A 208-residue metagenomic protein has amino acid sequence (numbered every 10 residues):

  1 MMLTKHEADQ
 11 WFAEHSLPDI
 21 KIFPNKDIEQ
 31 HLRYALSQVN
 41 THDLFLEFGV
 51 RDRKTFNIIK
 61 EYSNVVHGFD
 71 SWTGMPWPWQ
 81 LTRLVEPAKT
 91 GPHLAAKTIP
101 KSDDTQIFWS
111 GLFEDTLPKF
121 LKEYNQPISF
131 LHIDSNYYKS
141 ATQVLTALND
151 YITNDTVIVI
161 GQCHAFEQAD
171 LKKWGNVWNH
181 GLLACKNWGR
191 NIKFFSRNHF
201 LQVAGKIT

Functional and structural regions predicted by a protein language model:
M1-M2: N-terminal pre-catalytic "stem/leader" segment of glycosyltransferase-like enzymes
K5-H15, Q38-T208: S-adenosylmethionine/decaboxylated-SAM
L17-Q30: Conserved SAM-binding loop and adjacent beta-strand
D27-D43: Conserved alpha-helix/loop element of class I SAM-dependent methyltransferases that forms part of the SAM/SAH-binding
